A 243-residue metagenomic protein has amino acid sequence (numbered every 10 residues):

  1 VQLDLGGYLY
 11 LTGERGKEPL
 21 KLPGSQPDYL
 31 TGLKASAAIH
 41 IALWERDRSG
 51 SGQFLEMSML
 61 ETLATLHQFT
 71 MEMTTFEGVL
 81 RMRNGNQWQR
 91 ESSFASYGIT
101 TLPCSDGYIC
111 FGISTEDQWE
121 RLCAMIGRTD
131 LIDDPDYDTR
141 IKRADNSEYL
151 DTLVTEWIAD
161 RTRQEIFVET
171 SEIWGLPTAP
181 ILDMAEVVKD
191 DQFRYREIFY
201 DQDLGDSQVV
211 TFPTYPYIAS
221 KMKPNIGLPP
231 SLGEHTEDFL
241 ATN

Functional and structural regions predicted by a protein language model:
Q2-V168, E197-S207: Acidic, glycine-rich segments within the central catalytic cores of soluble metabolic enzymes that bind/position
E61, L182, S220: Residues at the C-termini of beta-strands that transition into short coil/loop
E116-D117, E186, Y217, P224: Short, glycine-/Ser/Thr-/acidic-enriched flexible segments
I126-G127, W174, N243: A broad structural signal for alpha-helix termini and local helix breaks/kinks
R163-Q164, M184, T236-E237: Residues at or immediately preceding the N-termini of alpha-helices
T170-S171, F193, A219, L240: Hydrophobic, well-ordered secondary-structure elements that form the walls of internal hydrophobic environments
E172-F193: Conserved PLP cofactor-binding pocket of PLP-dependent enzymes
D203-N243: Flexible, small-/acidic-enriched active-site or ligand-binding loops
